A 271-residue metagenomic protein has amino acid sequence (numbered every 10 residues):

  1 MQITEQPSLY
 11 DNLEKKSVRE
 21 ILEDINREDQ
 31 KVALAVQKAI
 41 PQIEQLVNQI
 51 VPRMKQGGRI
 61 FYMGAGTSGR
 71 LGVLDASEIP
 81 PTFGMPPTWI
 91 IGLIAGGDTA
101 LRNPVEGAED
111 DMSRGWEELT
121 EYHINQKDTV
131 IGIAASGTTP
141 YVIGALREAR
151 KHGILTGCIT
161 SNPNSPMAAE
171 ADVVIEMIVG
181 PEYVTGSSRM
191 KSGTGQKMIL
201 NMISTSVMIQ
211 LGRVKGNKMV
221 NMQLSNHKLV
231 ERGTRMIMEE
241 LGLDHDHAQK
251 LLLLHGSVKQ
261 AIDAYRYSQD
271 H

Functional and structural regions predicted by a protein language model:
M1-A35: Cofactor-/ligand-binding subdomain signature composed of acidic, glycine-rich, tryptophan-containing flexible loops
E28-K38, P104, V130-G132: Short, basic, glycine/proline-bearing loop/turn elements
K38-R53: A short, well-structured juxtamembrane/interface segment
P41, Q45, P140, T194 (+3 more regions): Charged, alpha-helix-enriched surfaces in structured cytosolic catalytic cores of large nucleotide-utilizing machines
G58, I154, L243: Short glycine/serine/threonine/alanine-rich loop segments
F61, A65-M198, V207-L211: Glycine-rich phosphate-binding loops that contact phosphosugars or nucleotide phosphates
V207-H271: Short, amphipathic alpha-helical interaction segments embedded in low-complexity terminal/linker regions of eukaryotic
